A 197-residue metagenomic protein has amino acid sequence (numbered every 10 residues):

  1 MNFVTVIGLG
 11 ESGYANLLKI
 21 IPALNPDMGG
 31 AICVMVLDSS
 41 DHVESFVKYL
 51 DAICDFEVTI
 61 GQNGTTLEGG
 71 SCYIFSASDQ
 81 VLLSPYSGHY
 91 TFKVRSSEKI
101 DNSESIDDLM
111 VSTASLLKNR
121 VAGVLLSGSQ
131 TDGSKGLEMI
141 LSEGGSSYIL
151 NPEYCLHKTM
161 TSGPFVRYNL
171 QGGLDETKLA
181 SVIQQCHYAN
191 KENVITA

Functional and structural regions predicted by a protein language model:
M1-A197: Conserved acid/base catalytic micro-environments in cytosolic active-site loops
